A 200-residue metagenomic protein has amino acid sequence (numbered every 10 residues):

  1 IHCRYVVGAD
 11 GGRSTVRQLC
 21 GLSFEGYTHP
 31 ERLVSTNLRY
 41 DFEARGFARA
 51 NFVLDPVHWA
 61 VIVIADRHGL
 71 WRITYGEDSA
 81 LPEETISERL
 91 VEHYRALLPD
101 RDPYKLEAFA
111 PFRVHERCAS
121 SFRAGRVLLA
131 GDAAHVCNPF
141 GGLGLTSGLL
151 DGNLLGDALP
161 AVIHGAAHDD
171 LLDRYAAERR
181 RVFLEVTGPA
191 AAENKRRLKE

Functional and structural regions predicted by a protein language model:
I1-Y5, A9, R123-R126: Core beta-strand elements of the Rossmann-like FAD/NAD(P) dinucleotide-binding domain in flavoenzyme oxidoreductases
Y5-V114: Conserved FAD-binding catalytic core of PHBH/FMO-like flavoproteins
G8-G11, G131-D132, D151: Acidic active-site catalytic centers that drive phospho-/nucleotidyl reactions and related ester hydrolyses
Q18-G21, A124, A177: Phosphate-coordinating loops and pocket residues in cytosolic domains that bind phosphorylated ligands
D78, A158-E200: C-terminal helical "tail/cap" subdomain of flavin- and related membrane-associated enzymes
E84-G141, S147, A167, V186: FAD/FMN-dependent oxidoreductases across multiple families
G141-L154, A158-A161: Basic, amphipathic juxtamembrane/active-site segments that coordinate anionic phosphate or diphosphate groups
